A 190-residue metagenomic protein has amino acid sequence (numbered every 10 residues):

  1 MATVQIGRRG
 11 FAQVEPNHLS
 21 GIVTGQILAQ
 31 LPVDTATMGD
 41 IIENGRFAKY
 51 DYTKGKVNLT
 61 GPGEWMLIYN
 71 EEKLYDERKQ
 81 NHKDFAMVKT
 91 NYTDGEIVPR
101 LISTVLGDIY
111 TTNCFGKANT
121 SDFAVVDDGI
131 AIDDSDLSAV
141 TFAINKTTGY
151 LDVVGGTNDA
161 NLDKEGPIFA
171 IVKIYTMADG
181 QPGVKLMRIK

Functional and structural regions predicted by a protein language model:
M1-K190: Surface-exposed, low-hydrophobicity beta-strand/loop segments enriched in small/polar/acidic residues
